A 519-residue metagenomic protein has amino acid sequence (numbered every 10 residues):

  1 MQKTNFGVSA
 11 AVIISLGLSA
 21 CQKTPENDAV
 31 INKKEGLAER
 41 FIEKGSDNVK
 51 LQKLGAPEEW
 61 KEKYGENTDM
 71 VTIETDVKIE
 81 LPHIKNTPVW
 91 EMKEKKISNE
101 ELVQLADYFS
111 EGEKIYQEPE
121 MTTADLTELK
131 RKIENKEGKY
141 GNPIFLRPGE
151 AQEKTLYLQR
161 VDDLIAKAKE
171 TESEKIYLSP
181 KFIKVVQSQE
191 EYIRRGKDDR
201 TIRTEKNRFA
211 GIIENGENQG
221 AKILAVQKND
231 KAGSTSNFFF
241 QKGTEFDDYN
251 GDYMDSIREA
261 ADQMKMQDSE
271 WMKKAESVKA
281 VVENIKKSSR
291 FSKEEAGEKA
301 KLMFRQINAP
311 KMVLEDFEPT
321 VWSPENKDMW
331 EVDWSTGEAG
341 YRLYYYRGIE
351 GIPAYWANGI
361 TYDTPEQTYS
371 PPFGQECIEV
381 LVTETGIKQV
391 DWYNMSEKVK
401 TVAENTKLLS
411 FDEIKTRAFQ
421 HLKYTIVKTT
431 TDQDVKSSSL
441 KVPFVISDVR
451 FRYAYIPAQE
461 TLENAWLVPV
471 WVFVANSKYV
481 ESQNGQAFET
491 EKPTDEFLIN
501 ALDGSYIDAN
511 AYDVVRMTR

Functional and structural regions predicted by a protein language model:
Q2-E26: Sec-dependent N-terminal signal peptides of Gram-positive bacterial secreted proteins and lipoproteins
S9, S19-A20, A296, A300 (+2 more regions): Small-side-chain structural scaffolding
A10-I13, P372, A465, E491: A generic structural signal for short, solvent-exposed coil/turn residues that cap or connect secondary-structure
L18, T72-E74, H83-K96, I115-E118 (+3 more regions): Short, exposed beta-strand "edge-strand" segments with a Pro/Gly-rich flavor and a Y/T-containing core
C21-Y369, V514-T518: Preferential activation on post-signal-peptide N-terminal prodomains/segments of secreted or lumenal proteins
G233-A280, P372-L408, T490-R519: A short, surface-exposed interaction/processing loop segment used at functional sites
V282-K286, A296-Q483, V514, R519: Segments that shape or occlude catalytic/ligand-binding pockets
A487: Segments of small-molecule ligand-sensing domains
